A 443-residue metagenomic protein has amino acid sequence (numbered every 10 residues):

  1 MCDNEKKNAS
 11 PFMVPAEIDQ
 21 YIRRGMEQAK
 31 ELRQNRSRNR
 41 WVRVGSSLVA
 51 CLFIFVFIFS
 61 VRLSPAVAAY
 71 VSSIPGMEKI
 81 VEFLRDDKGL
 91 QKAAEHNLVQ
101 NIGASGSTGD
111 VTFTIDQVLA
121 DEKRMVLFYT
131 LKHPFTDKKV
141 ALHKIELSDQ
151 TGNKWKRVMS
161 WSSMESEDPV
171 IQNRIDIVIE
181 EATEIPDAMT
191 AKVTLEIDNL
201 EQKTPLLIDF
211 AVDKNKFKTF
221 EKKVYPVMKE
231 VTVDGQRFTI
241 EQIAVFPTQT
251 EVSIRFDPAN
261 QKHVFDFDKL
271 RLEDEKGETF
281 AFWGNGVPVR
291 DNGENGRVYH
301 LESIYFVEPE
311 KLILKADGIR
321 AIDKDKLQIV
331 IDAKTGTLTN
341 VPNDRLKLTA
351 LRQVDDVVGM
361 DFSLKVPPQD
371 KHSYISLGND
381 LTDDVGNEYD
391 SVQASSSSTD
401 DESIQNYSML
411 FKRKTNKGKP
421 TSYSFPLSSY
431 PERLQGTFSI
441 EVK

Functional and structural regions predicted by a protein language model:
N4-V14, I18-M26, R43, F57-K443: Alpha-helical, hydrophobic structural elements that either
Q28-V44: Short, Lys/Arg-rich cytosolic juxtamembrane segment immediately N-terminal
V42-F53: Sec-dependent N-terminal signal peptides
